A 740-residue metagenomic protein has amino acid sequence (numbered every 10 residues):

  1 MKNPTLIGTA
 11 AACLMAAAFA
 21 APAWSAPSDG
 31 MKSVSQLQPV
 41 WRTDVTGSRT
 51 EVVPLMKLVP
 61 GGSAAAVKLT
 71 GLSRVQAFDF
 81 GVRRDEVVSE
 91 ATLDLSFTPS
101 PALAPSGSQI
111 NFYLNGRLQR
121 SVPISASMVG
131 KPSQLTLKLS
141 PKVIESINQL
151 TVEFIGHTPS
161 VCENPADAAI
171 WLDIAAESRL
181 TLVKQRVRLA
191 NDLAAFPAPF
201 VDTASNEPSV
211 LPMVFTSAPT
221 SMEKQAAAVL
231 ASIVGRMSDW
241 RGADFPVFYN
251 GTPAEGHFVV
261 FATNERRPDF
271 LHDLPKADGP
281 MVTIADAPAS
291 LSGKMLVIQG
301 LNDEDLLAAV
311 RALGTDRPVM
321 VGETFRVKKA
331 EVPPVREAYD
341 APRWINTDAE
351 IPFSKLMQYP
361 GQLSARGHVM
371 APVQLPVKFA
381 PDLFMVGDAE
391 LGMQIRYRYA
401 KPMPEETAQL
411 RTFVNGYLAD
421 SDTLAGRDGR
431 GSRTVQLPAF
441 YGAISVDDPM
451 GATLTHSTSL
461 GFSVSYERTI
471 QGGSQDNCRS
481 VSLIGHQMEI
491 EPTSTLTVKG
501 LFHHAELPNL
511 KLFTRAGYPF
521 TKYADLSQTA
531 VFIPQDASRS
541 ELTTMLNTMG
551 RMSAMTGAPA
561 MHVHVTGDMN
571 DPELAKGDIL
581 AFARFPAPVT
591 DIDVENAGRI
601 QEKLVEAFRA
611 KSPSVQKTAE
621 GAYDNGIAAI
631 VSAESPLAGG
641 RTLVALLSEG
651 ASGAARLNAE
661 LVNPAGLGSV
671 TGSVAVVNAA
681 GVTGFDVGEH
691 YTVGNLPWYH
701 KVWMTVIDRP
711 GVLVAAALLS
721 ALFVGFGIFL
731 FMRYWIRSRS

Functional and structural regions predicted by a protein language model:
M1-W24: Gram-negative bacterial Sec-dependent N-terminal signal peptides
A26-S740: Solvent-exposed alpha-helical segments and adjacent loops that form catalytic or protein-interaction surfaces
